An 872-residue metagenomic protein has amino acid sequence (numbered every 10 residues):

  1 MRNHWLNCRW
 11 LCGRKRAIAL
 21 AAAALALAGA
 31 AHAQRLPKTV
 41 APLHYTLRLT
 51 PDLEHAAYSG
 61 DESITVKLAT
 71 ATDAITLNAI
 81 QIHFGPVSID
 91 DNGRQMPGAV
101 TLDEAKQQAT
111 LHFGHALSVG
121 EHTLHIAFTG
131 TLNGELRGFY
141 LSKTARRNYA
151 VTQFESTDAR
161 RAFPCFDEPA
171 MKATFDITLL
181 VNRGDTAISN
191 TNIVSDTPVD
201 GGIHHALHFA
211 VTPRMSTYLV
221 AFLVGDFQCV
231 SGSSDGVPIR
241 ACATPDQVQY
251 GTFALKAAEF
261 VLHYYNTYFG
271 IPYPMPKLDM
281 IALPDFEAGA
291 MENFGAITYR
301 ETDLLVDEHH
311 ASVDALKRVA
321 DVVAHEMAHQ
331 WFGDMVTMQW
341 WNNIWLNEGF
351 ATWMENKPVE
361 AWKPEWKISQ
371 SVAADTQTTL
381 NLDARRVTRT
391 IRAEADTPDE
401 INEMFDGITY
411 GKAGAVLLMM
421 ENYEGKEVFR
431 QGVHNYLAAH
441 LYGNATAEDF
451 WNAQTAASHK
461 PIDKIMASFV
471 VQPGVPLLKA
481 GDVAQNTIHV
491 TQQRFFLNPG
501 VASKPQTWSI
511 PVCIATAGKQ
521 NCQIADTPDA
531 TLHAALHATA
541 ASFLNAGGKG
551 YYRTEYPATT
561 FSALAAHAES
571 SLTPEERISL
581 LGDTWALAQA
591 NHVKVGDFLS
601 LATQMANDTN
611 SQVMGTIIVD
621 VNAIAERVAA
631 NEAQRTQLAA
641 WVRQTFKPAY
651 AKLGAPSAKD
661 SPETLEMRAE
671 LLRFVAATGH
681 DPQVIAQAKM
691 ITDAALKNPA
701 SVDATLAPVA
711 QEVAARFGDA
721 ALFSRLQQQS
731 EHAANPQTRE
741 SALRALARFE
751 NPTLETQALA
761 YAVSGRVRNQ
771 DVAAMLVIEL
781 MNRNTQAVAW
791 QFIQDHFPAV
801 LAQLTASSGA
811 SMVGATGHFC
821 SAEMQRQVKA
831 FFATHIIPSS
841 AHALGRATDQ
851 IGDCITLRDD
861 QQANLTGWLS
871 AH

Functional and structural regions predicted by a protein language model:
W10-L11, A31-S59, K67, T144-Y149 (+2 more regions): N-terminal, polar/Ser/Thr-rich
S59-A79: Ligand-binding face of N-terminal immunoglobulin V-set domains in extracellular IgSF glycoproteins
G60, F154-T157, P164-A324, W353-N356 (+3 more regions): Hydrophobic helix-coil surface modules that form long, contiguous segments used for peptide/substrate interaction
T72-P97, T507-S509, C513-A515: Solvent-exposed beta-hairpin/edge-strand motifs
Q81-T144, G202, T531-H537: A surface-exposed beta-strand-loop module
F84, N92, F209, P238-V501 (+4 more regions): Hydrophobic alpha-helical and helix-loop surface patches within well-folded domains that function as non-catalytic
A109, H115-T174, T178-D185, N498-I510: Surface-exposed, acidic/Ser/Thr-rich flexible loop segments
Q377, A384, H489-T491, A502 (+2 more regions): Long, ordered, helix-rich scaffold segments
